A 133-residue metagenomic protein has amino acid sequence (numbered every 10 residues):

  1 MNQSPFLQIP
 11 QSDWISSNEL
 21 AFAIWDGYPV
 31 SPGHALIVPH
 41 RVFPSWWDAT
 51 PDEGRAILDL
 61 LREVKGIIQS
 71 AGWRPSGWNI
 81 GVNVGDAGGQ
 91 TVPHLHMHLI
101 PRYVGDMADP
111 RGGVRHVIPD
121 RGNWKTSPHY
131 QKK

Functional and structural regions predicted by a protein language model:
M1-K133: HIT superfamily nucleotide-processing domains
